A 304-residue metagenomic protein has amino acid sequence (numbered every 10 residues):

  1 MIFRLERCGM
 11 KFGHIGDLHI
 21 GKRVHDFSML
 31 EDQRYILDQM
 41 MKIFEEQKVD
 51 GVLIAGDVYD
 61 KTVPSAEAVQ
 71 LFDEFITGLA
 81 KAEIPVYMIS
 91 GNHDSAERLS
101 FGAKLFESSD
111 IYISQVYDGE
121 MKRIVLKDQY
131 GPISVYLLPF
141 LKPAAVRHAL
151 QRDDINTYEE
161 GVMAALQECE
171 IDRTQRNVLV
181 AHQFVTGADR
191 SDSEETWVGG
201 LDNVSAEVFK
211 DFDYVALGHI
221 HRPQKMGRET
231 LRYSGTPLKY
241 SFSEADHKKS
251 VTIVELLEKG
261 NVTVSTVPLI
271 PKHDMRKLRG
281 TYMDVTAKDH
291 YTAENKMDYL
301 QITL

Functional and structural regions predicted by a protein language model:
I2-T77, L179: N-terminal active-site segment of His-dependent metallophosphoesterases
F3-M10, Y117, T286-L304: Non-catalytic terminal accessory segments
D17, D57, G91-N92, H182 (+2 more regions): Active-site glycine-centered loops adjacent to acidic/histidine catalytic or metal-binding residues that shape
Q39, Q70-K81, F101-K104, S108 (+1 more regions): Alpha-helical scaffolding segments of alpha/beta enzyme cores, especially the outer helices of TIM-barrel or partial
P64, H93-G227: His/Asp/Glu-rich metal-coordinating catalytic cores of metallo-dependent phosphodiesterases/hydrolases acting on
L71-E83, L201-F212: Catalytic-core regions built around general acid/base machinery
K81-V86, Q175: A short helix->loop->beta-strand "cap" motif at the edges of active sites that frequently abuts
M121-Q129, I133, L138, Y233-K296: Binuclear metal-dependent phosphoesterase catalytic core
